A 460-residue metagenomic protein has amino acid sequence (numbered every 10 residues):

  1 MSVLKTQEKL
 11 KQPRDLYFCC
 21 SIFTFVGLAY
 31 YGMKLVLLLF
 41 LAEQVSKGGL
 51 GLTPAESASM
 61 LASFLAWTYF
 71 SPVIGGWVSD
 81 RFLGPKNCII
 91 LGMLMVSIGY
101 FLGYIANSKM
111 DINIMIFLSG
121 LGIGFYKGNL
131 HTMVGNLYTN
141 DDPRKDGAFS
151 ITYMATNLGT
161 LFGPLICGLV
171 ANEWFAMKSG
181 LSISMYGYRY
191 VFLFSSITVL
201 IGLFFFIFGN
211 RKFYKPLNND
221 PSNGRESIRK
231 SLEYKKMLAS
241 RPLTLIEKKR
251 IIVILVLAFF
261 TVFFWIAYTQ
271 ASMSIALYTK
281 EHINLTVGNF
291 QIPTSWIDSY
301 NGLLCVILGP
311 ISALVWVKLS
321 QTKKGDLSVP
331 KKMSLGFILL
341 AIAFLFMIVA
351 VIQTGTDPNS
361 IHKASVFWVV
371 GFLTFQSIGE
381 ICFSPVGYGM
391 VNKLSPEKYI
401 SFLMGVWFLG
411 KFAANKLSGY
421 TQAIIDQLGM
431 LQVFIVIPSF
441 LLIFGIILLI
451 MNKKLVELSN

Functional and structural regions predicted by a protein language model:
M1-F18, T139-P143, C167-P293, S312 (+2 more regions): Intracellular loop-helix junctions on the cytosolic face of multi-pass helical membrane proteins
T24, G99, M110-Y126, T356-C382: Hydrophobic core of transmembrane alpha-helices in multi-pass small-molecule transporters, especially MFS/SLC-type
L35-E56, A271-I297: Short amphipathic helix-loop junctions that connect adjacent transmembrane helices in Major Facilitator Superfamily/SLC
A58-S79, L161, S299-L314: Central cavity-lining transmembrane alpha-helices of secondary-active solute carriers, predominantly the Major
P72-N107: Conserved MFS/SLC helix-loop-helix module at the cytosolic interface between two early adjacent transmembrane helices
R81-M93, K318-I338: Cytoplasmic membrane-interface "Motif A"-like loop-to-helix N-cap segments of 12-TM Major Facilitator Superfamily
L94-I112, L335-P358: C-terminal ends and interior cores of transmembrane alpha-helices in multi-pass membrane transporters/permeases
D146-F175, F194-G202, D298-V306, S401-S418: Glycine-rich segments within core transmembrane alpha-helices of 12-TM secondary carriers
